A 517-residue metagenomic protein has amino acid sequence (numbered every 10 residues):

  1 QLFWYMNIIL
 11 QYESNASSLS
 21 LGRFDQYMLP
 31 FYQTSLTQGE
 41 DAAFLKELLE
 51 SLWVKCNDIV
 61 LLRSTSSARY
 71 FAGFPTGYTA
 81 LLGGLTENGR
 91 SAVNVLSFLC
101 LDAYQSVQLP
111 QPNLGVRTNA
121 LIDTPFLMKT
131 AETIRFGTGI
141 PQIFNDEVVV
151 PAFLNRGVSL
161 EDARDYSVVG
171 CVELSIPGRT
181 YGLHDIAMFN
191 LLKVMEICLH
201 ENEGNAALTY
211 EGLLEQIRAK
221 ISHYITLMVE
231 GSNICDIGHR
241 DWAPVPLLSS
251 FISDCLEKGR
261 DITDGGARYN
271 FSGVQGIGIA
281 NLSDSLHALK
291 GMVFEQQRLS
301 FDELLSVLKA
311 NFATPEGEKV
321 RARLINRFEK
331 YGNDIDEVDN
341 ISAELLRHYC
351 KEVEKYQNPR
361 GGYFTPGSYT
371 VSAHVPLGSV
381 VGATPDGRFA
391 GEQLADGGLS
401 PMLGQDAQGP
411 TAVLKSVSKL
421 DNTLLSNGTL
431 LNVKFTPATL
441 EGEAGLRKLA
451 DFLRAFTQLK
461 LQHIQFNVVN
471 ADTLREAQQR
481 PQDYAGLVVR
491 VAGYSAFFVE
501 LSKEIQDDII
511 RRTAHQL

Functional and structural regions predicted by a protein language model:
Q1-L517: Conserved catalytic cores of very large enzyme subunits
